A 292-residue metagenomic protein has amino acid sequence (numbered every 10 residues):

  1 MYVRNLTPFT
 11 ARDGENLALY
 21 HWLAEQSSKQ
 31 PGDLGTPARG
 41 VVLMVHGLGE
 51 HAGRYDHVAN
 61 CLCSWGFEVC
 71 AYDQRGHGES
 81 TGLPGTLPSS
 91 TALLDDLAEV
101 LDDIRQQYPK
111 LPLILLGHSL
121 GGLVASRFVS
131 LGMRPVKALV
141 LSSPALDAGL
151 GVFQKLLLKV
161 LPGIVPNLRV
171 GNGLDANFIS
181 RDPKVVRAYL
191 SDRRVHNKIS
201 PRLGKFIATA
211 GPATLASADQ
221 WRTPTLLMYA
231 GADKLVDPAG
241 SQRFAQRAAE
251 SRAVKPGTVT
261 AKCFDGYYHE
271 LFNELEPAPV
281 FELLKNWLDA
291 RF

Functional and structural regions predicted by a protein language model:
M1-S28: N-terminal cap/lid segment of alpha/beta-hydrolase-fold proteins
R39-V42, G47-E50: Active-site glycine-rich loops that stabilize anionic/oxyanionic intermediates across multiple enzyme folds
G49-A52, G78-Y108, V280: Catalytic nucleophile-loop/oxyanion-hole region of alpha/beta-hydrolase and closely related hydrolase-like folds
R54, A59-L83: Conserved alpha/beta-hydrolase
N197, A232-V236: Acidic catalytic loop of the alpha/beta-hydrolase fold
W221, L227-Y229, D233: Short beta-strand/loop motif that positions the catalytic acidic residue of the alpha/beta-hydrolase fold
T223, D237-R247: Short alpha-helix in the alpha/beta-hydrolase fold that links the catalytic acid
T258, K262-F292: Catalytic active-site module of serine/aspartate enzymes centered on a nucleophile-bearing elbow/loop
